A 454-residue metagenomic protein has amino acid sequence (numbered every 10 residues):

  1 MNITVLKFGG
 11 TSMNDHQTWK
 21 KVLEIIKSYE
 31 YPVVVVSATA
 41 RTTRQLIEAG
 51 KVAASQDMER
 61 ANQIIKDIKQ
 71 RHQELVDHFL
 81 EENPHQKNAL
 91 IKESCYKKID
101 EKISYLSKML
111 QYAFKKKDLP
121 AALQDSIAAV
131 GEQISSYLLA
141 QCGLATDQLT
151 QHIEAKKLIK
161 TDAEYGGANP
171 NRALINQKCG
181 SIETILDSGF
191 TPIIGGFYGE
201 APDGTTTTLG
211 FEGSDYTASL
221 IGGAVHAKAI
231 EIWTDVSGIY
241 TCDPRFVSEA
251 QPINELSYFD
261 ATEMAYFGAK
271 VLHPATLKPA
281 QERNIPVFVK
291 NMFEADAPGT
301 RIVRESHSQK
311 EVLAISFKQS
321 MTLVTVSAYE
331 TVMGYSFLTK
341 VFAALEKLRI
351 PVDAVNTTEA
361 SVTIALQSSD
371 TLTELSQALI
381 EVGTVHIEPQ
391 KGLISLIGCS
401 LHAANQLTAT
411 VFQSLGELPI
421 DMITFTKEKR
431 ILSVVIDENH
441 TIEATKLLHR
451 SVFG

Functional and structural regions predicted by a protein language model:
M1-L272, L277, D437: Nucleotide/pyrophosphate-binding catalytic subdomain
I3-T4, Y31-V34, Q73, L149-Q151 (+16 more regions): Structural motif
V36-T43, I47-K51, H152-I153, V289-S306 (+1 more regions): Terminal amphipathic helices with adjacent charged low-complexity linkers/tails
K157, V236-S237, E294, E359 (+1 more regions): Conserved beta-strand edge residues that scaffold enzyme active sites
S257-R304, S308-E330: A conserved active-site cap/scaffold subdomain adjacent to cofactor or substrate pockets
P298-G454: A conserved regulatory-domain signal marking ACT and ACT-like small-molecule sensing domains and adjacent regulatory
